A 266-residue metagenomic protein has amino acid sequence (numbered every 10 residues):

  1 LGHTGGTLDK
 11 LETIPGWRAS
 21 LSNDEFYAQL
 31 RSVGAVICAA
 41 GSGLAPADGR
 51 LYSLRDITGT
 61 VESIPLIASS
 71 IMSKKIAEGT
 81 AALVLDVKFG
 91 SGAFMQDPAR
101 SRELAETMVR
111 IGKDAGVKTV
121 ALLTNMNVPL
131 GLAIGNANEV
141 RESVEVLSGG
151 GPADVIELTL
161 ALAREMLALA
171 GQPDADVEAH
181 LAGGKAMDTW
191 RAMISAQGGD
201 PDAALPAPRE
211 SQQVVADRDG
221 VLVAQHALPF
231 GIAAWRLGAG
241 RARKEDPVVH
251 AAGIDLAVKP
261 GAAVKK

Functional and structural regions predicted by a protein language model:
L1: Active-site nucleophile and cofactor-binding loops and adjacent substrate-binding regions of central metabolic enzymes
T4, E12-E78: Phosphate/pyrophosphate-binding betaalpha-module
G5-D9, A40-G41, D48-Y52, F94-A99 (+1 more regions): Short acidic, glycine/serine/threonine-rich loops at helix termini
D9, A28, S73, R110 (+1 more regions): Surface-exposed charge patches
T60-S63, I67, A77, A81-K266: Well-ordered secondary-structure scaffolds
